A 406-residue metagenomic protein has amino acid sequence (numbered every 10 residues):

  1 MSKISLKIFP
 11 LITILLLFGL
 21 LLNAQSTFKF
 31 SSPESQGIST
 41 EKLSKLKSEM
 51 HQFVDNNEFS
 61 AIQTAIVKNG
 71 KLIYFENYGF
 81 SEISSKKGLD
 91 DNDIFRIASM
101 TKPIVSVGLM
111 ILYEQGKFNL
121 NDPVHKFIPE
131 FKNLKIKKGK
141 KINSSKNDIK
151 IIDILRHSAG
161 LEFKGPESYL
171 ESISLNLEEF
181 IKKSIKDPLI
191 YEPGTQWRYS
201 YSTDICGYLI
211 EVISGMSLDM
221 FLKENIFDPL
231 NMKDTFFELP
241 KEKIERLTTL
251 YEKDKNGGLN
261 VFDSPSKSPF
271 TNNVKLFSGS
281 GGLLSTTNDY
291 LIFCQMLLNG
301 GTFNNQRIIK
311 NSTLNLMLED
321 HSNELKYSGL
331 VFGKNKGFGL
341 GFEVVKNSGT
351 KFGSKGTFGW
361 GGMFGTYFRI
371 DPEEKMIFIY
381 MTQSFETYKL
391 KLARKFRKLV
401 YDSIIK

Functional and structural regions predicted by a protein language model:
M1-T27: Bacterial Sec-dependent N-terminal signal peptides
Q25-S35, G165-P166: Short, contiguous pre-domain boundary segments
S31-I97, N133-K138, V345, D402: Short, conserved catalytic-motif segment at the N-terminal edge
S44, M50, T64, G70 (+4 more regions): Active-site SXXK
V67-N69, H125-L134, N315-L316: Acidic helix-start/capping segments at beta-turn-to-alpha-helix junctions
L134-K355: Short, surface-exposed loop or secondary-structure junction motifs that flank catalytic or metal-binding residues
F368-R369, K375-S384: Short, well-ordered beta-strand elements
